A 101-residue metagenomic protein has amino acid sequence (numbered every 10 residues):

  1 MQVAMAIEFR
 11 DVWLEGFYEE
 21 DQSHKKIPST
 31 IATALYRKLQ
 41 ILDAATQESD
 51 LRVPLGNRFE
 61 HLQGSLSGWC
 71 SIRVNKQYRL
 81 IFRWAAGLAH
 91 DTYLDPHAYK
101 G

Functional and structural regions predicted by a protein language model:
M1-L39: Arg/Lys-rich, positively charged N-terminal/basic patches that mediate binding to nucleic acids
M1-V3, Q63, C70-G101: Enriched for short, Lys/Arg-rich terminal
I7, A32-L35, L51-L55, Q63 (+1 more regions): Generic structural signal for well-ordered secondary structure
Q22-S23, A44-Q47: Generic structural signal for secondary-structure transition and capping sites
P28-S29, N57, Q77, H97: Residue-level detector of alpha-helical recognition elements and their boundaries
T46-C70: A short, surface-exposed loop/turn module that caps and links secondary-structure elements
